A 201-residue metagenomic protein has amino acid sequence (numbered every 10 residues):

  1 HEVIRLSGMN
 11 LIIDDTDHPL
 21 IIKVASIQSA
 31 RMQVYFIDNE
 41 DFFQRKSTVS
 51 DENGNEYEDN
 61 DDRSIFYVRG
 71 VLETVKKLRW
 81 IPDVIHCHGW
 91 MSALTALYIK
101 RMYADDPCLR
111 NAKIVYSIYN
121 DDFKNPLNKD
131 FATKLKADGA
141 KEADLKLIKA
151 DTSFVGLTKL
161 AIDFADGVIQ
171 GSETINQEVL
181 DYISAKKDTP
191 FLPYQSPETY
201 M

Functional and structural regions predicted by a protein language model:
H1-M201: Catalytic cores of nucleotide-sugar-dependent glycosyltransferases that transfer UDP/GDP/TDP-activated
